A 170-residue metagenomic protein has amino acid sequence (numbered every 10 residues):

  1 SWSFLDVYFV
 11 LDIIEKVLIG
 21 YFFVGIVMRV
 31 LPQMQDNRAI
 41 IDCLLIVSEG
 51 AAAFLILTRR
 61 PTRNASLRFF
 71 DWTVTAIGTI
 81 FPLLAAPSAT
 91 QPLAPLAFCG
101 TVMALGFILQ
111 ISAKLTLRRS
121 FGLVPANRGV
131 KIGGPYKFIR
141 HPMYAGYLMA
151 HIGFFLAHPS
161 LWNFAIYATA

Functional and structural regions predicted by a protein language model:
S1-V124, G153-A170: Membrane-anchoring alpha-helices and their flanking helix-loop junctions
V124-G146: Active-site-proximal inter-transmembrane loops
G146, I152-G153: Hydrophobic alpha-helical membrane segments of integral membrane proteins
